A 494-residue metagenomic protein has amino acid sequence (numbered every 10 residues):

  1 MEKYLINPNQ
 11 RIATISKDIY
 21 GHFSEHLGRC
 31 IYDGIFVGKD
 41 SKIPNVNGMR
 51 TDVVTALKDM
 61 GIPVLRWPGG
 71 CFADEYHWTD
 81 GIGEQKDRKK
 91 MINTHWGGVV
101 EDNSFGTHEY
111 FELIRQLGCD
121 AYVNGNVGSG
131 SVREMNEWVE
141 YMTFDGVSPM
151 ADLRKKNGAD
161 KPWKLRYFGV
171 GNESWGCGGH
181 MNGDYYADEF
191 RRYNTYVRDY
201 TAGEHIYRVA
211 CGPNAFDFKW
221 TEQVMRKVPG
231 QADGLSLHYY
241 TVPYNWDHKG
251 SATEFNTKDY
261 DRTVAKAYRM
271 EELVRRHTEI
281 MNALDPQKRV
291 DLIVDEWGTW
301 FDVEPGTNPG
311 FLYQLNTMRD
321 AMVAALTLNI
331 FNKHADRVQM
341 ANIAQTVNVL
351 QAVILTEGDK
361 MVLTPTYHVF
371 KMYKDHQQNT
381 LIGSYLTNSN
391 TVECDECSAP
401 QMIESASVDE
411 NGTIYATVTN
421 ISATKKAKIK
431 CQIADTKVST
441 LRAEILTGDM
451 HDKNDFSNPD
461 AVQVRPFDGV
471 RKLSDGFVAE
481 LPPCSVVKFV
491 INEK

Functional and structural regions predicted by a protein language model:
M1-G234, M270-V303, T307-K494: Non-catalytic accessory regions flanking glycosidase/transglycosidase catalytic cores in CAZymes
L237: Histidine-centered catalytic micro-motifs
Y240-D261, T307: Active-site His/acidic residue clusters
A265-K266: Beta-strand-rich domain onsets/edges
